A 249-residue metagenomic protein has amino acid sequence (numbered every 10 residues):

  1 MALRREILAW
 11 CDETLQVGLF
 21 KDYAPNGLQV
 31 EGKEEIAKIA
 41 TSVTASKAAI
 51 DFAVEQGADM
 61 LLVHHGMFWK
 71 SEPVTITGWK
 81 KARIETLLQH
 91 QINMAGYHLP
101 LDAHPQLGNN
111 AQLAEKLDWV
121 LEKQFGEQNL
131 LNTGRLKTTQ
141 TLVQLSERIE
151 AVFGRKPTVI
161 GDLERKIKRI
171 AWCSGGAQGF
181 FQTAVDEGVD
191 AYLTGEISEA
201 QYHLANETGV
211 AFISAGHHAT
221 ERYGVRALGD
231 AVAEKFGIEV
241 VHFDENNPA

Functional and structural regions predicted by a protein language model:
M1-A249: Active-site catalytic microenvironments in core metabolic enzymes, especially phosphate/sugar-handling
